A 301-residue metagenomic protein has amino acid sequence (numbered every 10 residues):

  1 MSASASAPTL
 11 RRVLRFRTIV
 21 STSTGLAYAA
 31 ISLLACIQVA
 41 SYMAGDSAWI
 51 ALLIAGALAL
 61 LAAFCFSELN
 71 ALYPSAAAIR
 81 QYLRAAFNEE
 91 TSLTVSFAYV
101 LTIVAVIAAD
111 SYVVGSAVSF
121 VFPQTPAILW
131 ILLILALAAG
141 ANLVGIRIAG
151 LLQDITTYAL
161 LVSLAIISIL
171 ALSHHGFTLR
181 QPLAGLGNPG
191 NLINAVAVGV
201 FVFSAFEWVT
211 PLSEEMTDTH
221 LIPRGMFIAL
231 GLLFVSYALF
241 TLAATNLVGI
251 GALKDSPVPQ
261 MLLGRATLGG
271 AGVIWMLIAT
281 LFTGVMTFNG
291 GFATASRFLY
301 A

Functional and structural regions predicted by a protein language model:
M1-S47, A59-F64, R180: Membrane-interface "cap" regions at the ends of multi-pass membrane proteins
A7, Q38-V39, A85, A197-L221 (+3 more regions): Helix-loop junctions at the membrane interface of multi-pass solute transporters
V13-T24, N88-L101, W130, I134 (+2 more regions): Select transmembrane alpha-helical segments in multipass membrane proteins
S32-F122, A229-V235: Extracellular loop-to-transmembrane helix junctions
S47, A51, I155-A159, L212-N246: Junctions where cytoplasmic loops transition into the N-terminal start of transmembrane alpha-helices in multi-pass
S75, A98-Y112, T210, E214-M216 (+1 more regions): Membrane-helix boundary/coupling elements in multi-pass transport proteins
Q81-R84, N88, F120, I228-N289: TM-loop-TM module centered on a large, flexible mid-protein loop between adjacent transmembrane helices in multi-pass
G115, A127-H174, L183-P189, S204 (+2 more regions): Membrane-interface loop-to-helix entry segments
